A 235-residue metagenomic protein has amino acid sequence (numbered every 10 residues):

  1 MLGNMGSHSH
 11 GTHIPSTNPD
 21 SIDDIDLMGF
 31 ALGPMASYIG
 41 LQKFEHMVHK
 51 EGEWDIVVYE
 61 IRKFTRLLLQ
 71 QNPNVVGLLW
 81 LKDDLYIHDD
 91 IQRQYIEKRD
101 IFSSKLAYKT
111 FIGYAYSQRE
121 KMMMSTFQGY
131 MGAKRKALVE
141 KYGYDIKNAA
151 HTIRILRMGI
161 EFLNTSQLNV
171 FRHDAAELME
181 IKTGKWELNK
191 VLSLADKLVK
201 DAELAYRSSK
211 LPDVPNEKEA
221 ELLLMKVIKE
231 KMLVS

Functional and structural regions predicted by a protein language model:
M1-Q42: Active-site nucleotide-donor binding segment shared across nucleotidyl transfer reactions
G29, M35, N72, I160-L163: A generic secondary-structure signal for well-formed alpha-helical elements
P34-M35, E60, E187: Short, solvent-exposed coil/turn linker segments
S37-L41, G77, E161-N169: Short, solvent-exposed secondary-structure capping/transition elements
L41-E45, H49-K50: A broadly used, surface-exposed interaction patch
E45, L68-Q71, K185, L198: Alpha-helix boundary/capping residues
H49-I160, V170, M179-E180: Conserved NTP/Mg2+-binding pocket subregion across the NTase superfamily
Y108-Q128, L163, Q167-S235: Structured mid-to-C-terminal alpha-helical surface segments
